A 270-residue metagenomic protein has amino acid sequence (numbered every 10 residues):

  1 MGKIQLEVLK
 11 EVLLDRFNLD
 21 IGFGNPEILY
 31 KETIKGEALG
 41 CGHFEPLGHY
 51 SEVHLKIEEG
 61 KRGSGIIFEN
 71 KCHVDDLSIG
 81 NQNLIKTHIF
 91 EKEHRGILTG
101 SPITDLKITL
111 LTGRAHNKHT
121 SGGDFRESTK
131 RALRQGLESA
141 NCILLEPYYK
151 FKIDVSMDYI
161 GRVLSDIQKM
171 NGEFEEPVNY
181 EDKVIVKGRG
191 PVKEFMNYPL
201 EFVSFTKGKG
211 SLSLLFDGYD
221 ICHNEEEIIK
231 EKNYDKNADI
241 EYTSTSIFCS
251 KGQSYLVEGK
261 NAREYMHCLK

Functional and structural regions predicted by a protein language model:
M1-K270: Accessory interaction regions appended to the cores of large information-processing enzymes
